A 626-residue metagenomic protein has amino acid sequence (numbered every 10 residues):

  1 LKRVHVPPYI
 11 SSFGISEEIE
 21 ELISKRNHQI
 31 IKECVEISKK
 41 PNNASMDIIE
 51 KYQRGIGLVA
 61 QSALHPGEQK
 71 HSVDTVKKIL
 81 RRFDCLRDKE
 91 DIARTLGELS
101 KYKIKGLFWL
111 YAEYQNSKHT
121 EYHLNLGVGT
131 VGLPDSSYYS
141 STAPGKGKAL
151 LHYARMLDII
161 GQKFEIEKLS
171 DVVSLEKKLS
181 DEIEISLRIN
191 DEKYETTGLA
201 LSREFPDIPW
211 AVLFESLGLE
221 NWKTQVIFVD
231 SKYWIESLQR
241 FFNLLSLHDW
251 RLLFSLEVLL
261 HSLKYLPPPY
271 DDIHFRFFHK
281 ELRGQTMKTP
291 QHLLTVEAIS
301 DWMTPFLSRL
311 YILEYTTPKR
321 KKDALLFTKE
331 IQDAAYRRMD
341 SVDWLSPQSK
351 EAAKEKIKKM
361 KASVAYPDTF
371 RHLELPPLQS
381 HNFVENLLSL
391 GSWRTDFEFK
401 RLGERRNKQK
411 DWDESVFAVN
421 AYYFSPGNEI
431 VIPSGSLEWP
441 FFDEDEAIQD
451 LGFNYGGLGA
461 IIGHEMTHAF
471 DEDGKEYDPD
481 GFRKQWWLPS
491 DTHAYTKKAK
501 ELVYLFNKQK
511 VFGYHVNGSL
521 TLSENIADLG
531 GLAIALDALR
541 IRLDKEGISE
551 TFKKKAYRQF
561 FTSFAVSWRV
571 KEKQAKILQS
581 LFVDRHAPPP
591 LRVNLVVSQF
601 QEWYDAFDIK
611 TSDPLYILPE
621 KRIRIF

Functional and structural regions predicted by a protein language model:
L1-Q29: N-terminal mature-domain "stem" immediately C-terminal to a signal peptide or N-terminal signal-anchor/transmembrane
L1-S12, D158-E167, K359-K361, A533-A538: Short amphipathic alpha-helical segments with coiled-coil-like heptad repeat character
K2, G129-G132, L437-E438, K475: Short connector loops/turns at beta-strand edges and beta->alpha or beta->beta junctions
R3-S12, D135-S137, I183-S186, F442-D445 (+2 more regions): Short, solvent-exposed loop/turn and secondary-structure capping segments
F13, E17, I48-K51, I357-K358: Acidic helix-start/capping segments at beta-turn-to-alpha-helix junctions
I15, R94, E98, E113 (+10 more regions): Residue-level signal for alpha-helical context at structural boundaries
I19, I23-E330, P367: Noncatalytic, helix-rich "gating/capping" subdomain that lines the substrate-entry/channel surface of large enzyme
S24, V172, K178, L199-L219 (+4 more regions): Intrinsically disordered, low-complexity linker/terminal regions across diverse proteins
